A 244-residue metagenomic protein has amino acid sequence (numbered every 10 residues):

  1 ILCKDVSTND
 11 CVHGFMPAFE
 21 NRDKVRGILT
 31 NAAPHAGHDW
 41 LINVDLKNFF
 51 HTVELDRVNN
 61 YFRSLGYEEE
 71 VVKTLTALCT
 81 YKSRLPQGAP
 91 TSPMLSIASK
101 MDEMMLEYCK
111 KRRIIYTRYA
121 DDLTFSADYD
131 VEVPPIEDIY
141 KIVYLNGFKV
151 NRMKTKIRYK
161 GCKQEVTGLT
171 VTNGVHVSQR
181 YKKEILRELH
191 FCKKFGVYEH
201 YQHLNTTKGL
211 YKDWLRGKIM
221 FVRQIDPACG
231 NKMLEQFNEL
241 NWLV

Functional and structural regions predicted by a protein language model:
I1-W40, V44-A89, M94, A98 (+2 more regions): Right-hand nucleic-acid polymerase module
I115-Y119: Short beta-strand
F125-Y129: Short beta-strand-to-loop capping motifs
